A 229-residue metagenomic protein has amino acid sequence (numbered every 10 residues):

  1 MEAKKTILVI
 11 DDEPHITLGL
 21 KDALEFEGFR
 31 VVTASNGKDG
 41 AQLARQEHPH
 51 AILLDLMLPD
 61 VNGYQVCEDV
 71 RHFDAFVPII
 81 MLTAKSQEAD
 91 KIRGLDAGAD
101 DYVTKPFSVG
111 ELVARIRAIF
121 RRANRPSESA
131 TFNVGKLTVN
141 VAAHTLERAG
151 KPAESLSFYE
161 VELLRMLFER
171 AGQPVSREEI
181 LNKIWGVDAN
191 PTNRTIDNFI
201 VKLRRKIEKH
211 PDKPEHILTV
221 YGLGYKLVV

Functional and structural regions predicted by a protein language model:
L18-F26: Charged docking surfaces used in two-component/phosphorelay signaling
G28-S35, L43: Short hydrophobic/Thr-rich beta-strand motif most characteristic of the beta2 strand and flanking loop of CheY-like
N36-D39, N62-Q65: Acidic catalytic/metal-coordinating carboxylates
E47-L53, L58: Active-site beta3 strand of CheY-like receiver
N62, E68-N133: Basic, amphipathic DNA-recognition helix from helix-turn-helix-like DNA-binding domains
P126-F132, S155, N198-I200, R204-V229: DNA-binding patch around the recognition helix
N133-V161, P174, V220, K226-V229: A structural micro-motif at secondary-structure boundaries
K151-V187, L203: Short amphipathic alpha-helical recognition elements used for nucleic-acid or partner binding across transcription
